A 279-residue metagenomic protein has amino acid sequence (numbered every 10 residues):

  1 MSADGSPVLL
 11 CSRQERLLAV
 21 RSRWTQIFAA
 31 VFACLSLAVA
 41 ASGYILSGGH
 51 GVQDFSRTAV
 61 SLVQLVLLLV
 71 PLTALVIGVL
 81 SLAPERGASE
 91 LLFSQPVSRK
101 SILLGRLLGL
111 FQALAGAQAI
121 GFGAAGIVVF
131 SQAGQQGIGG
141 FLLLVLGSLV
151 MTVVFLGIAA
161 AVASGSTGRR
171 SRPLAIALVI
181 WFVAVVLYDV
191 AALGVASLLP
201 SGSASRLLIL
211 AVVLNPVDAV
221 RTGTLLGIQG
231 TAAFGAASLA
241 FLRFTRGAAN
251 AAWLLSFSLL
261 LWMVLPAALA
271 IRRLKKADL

Functional and structural regions predicted by a protein language model:
M1-F32, P266: Aromatic- and glycine-rich beta-strand/loop motifs that create alpha-glucan
F32-A33, L174-V183: Central hydrophobic cores of alpha-helical transmembrane segments in multi-pass integral membrane proteins
A40-I45, V52, S56-A59, V63-V66 (+1 more regions): Secretory targeting signals
G49, L178, V186-V264, A268-I271: Terminal transmembrane helical anchor/hairpin motif
T58-E85: Long, hydrophobic alpha-helical segments
A74-G78, G87-A88, A124, G157-I158 (+3 more regions): Hydrophobic/aromatic residues in alpha-helical transmembrane segments
V79-A115: Helix-loop-helix units of permease transmembrane domains in multi-pass membrane transporters, especially ABC
K275-L279: Short cytosolic juxtamembrane segments of multi-pass membrane proteins
